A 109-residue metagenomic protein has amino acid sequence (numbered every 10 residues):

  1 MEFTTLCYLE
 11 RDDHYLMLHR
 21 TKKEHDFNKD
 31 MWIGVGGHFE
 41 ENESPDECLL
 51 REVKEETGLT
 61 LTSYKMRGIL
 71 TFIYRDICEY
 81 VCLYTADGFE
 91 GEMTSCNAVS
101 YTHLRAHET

Functional and structural regions predicted by a protein language model:
M1-M17, V35-F39: Conserved N-terminal beta-strand and adjoining loop/helix that marks the start of the Nudix/MutT-like hydrolase domain
E10-H14, K23, E40, D87-E92: Short, charged/polar surface micro-motifs in flexible loops or helix N-caps
H14-L16, T21-H25, R51-E55, L59: Recognition helices and adjacent regulatory flanks at domain boundaries
D26-D30: A conserved beta-turn-beta hairpin within the catalytic core of GNAT-like acetyltransferases that forms part
G34-R67, Y84: The catalytic Nudix box helix
L70-V81, G91-E92: Acidic pyrophosphate-coordinating catalytic loop
A98-S100: Acidic, proline/serine/threonine- and glycine-rich low-complexity intrinsically disordered segments
T102-T109: Conserved small/polar residues in nucleotide/adenosyl-binding loops
